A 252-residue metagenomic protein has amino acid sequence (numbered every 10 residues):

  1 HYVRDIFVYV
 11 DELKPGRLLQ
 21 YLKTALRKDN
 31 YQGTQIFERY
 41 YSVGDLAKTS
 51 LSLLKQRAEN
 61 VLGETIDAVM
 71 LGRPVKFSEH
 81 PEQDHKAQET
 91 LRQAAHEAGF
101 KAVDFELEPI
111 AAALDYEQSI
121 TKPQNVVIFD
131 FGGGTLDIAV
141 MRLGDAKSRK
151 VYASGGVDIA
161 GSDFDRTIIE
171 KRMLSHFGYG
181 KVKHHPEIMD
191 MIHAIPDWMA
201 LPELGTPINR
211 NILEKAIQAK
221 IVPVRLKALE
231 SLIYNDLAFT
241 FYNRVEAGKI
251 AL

Functional and structural regions predicted by a protein language model:
H1-E12: N-terminal cap/recognition module
V10-I128, I208-N211, A216-L252: Nucleotide/phosphate-binding catalytic cleft detector across ATP-hydrolyzing and phosphate-transferring enzymes
S78-E79, A112-L114, T135-L136, S148 (+1 more regions): Flexible loop/turn segments at secondary-structure boundaries
Q83, D130-G132, A160: Short, contiguous, pocket-lining structural segments that sit at or immediately flank catalytic/ligand-binding sites
D84-K86, Q118, M141, F164-T167: Surface-exposed beta-strand edges and their flanking turn/coil or helix-capping segments
I120-A146: Phosphate-binding/catalytic loop of phosphoryl-transfer enzymes
R142-L252: Phosphate-binding glycine-rich/basic clefts of nucleotide- and phosphate-handling proteins, predominantly
